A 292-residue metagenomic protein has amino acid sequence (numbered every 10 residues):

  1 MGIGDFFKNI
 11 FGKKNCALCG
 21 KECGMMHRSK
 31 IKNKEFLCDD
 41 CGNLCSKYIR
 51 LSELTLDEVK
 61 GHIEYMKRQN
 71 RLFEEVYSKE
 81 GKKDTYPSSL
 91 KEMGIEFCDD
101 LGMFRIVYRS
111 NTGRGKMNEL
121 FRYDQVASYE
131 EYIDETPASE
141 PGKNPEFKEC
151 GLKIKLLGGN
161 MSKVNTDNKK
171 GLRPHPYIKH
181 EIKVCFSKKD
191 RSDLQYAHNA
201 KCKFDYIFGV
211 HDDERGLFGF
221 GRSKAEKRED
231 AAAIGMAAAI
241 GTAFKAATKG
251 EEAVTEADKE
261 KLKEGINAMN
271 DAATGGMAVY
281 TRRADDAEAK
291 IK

Functional and structural regions predicted by a protein language model:
M1-G4, C19-C23: Short Cys/His-rich Zn2+-coordinating modules
F11-C16, E35: Residues immediately within or flanking Cys/His clusters that coordinate Zn2+ in small zinc-binding modules
C16-G20, C38-C41: Short cysteine-rich clusters marking metal-coordination/redox-active sites
G24, S46: Short functional micro-motifs and their immediate structural scaffolds
I31-C45: Cysteine-rich micro-motifs
Y48-K116: Anionic N-terminal interaction surfaces
L101-K148: Phosphoinositide-binding peripheral membrane targeting modules
Y129-I291: Acidic, Ser/Thr- and proline-rich intrinsically disordered linker/docking segments of eukaryotic scaffolds
